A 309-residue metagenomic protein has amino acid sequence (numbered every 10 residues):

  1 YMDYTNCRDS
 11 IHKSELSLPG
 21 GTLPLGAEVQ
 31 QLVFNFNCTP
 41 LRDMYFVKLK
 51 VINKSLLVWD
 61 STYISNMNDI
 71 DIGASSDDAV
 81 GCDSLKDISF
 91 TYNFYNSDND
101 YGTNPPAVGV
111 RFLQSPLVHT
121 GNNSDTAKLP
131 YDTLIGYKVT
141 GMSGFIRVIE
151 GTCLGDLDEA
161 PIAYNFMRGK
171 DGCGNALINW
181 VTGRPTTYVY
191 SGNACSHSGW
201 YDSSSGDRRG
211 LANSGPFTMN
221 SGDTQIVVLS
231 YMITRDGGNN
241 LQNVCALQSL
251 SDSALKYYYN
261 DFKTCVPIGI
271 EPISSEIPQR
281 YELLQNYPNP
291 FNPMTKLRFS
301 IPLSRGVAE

Functional and structural regions predicted by a protein language model:
Y1-K48: Extended, loop-rich substrate-binding clefts of extracytoplasmic carbohydrate-active enzymes
M44-F46, M232-P267: Terminal connector regions
V51-L56, I233: Asparagine-centered strand-capping/turn motif at beta-strand->loop junctions
D60-S203: Glycine-rich (often Gly-Gly/Gly-Pro-rich) flexible segments and glycine-rich loop motifs, frequently accented by
D202-L211: Short, structured beta-strand/loop micro-motifs enriched in basic residues and often containing a Trp
T218-M232: Short Pro-Gly-centered flexible turn/kink motifs
E271-Y287, F291-E309: Glycine-centered coil/turn sites that cap beta-strands in beta-rich domains
